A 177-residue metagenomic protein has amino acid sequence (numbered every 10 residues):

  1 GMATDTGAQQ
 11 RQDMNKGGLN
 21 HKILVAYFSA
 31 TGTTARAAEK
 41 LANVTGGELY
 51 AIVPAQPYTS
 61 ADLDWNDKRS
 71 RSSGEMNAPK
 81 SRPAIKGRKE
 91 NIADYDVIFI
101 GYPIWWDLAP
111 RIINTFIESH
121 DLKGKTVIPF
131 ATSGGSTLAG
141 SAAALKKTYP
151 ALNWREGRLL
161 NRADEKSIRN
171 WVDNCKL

Functional and structural regions predicted by a protein language model:
M2-V97, D107-A109, N114, E118 (+2 more regions): N-terminal beta1-alpha1-beta2 submodule of the flavodoxin-like/Rossmannoid cofactor-binding fold
E48, K123, L152-R155: Secondary-structure boundary/capping positions in well-ordered alpha/beta enzyme cores
I92, E118-G124, T148-Y149: Short, conserved loop/helix-junction motifs that constitute active-site signature segments in enzyme catalytic cores
Y102-P103: Glycine-rich, N-terminal phosphate-binding loop of Rossmann-like dinucleotide-binding domains
I128-D164: Short, glycine-/small-residue-rich phosphate/pyrophosphate-handling segment
